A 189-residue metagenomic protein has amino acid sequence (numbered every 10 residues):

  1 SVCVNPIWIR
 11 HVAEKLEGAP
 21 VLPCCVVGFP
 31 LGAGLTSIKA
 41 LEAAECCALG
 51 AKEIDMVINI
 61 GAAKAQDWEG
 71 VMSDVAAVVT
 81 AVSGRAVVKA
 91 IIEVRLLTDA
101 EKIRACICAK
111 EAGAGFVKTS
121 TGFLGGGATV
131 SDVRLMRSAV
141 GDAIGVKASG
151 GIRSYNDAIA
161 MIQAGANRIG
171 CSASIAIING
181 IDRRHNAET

Functional and structural regions predicted by a protein language model:
S1-C3, I7: An N-cap/entry alpha-helix motif that binds or orients negatively charged groups
I7-V146, S154-G180, R184-T189: Alpha/beta enzyme core
S149: Short hydrophobic "strand-cap" motifs at the C-terminus of beta-strands
